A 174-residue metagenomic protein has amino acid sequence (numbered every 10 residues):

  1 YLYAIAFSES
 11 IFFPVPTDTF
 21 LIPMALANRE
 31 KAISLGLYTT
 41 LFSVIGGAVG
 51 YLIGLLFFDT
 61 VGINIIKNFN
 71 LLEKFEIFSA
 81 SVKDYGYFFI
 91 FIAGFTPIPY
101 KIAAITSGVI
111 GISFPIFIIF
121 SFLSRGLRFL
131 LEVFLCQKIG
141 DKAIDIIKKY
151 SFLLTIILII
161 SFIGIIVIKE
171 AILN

Functional and structural regions predicted by a protein language model:
Y1-A4, A27-T96, S121-L173: Membrane-interfacial helix-loop-helix
S8-P23, F88, G94-T106: Transmembrane helix boundary and interhelical junction motifs in multipass membrane proteins
T19, G47, Y87, I112-F114: Conformational gate/switch positions in structured elements
A25-R29, G108-I110: Alpha-helix C-terminal capping segments
G36, L41, A104, I110-G111: Surface-exposed flexible segments
V109-L127: Short alpha-helical packing/oligomerization segments
